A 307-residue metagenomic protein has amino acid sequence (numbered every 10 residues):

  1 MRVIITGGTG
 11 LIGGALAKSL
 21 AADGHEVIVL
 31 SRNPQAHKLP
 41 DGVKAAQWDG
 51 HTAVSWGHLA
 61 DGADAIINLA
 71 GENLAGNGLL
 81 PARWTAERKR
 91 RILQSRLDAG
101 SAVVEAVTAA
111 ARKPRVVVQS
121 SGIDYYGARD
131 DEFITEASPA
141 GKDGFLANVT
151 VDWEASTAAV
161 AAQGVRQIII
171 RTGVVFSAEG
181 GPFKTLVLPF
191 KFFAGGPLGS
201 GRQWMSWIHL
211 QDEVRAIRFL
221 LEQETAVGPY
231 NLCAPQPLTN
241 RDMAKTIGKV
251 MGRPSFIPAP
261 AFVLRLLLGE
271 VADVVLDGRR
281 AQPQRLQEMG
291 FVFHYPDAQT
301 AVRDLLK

Functional and structural regions predicted by a protein language model:
V3-D23: N-terminal Rossmann NAD(P)H-binding glycine-rich loop of SDR-like oxidoreductase domains
Q35, L39, V43-A102: NAD(P)H-binding glycine-rich loop region in Rossmannoid oxidoreductase-like domains and their noncatalytic homologs
W84-Q94, D130-I169: Catalytic helix-loop patch of NAD(P)-dependent Rossmann-fold dehydrogenases
E87, R91, D98-D143: Conserved Rossmann-fold NAD(P)-dependent oxidoreductase catalytic core, especially the SDR/UDP-sugar
G144, V160-I169, G173-W204, L210: NAD(P)-dependent short-chain dehydrogenase/reductase
V187-G195, Q203-P237: Alpha-helical substrate-binding/gating segment
Q223-E270, R303-L306: Mid/C-terminal beta-alpha module of Rossmann-like enzyme folds, strongest in SDR-family dehydrogenases/epimerases
D273-K307: C-terminal amphipathic/interface module of NAD(P)-dependent oxidoreductases and related NAD-binding regulators
